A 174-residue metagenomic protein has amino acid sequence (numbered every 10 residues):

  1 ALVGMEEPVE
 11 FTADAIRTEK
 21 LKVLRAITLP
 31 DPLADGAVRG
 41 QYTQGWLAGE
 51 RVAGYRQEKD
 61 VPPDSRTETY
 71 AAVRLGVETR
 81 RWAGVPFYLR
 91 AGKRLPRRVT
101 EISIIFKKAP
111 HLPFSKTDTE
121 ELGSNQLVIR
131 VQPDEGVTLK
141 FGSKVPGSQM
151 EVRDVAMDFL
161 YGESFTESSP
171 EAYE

Functional and structural regions predicted by a protein language model:
A1-Y173: Secretory/organelle targeting and membrane-embedding segments
